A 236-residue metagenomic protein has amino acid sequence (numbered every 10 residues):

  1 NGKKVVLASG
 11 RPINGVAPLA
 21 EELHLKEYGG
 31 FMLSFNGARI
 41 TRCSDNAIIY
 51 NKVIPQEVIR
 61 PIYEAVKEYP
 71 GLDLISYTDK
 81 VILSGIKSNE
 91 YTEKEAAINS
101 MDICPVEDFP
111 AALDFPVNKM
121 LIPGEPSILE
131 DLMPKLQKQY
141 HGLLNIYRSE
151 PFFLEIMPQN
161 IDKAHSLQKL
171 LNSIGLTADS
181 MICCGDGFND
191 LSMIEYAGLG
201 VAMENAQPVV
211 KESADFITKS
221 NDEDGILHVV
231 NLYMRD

Functional and structural regions predicted by a protein language model:
N1-Y91: Active-site phosphate-binding/coordination module
G2-V6, Y28-G30, K119, D179-M181 (+1 more regions): Short active-site oxyanion
P12, N36, K80, F152 (+3 more regions): A generic "binding-loop/recognition-motif" signal
V16-A20, L132, L136, M193-I194 (+2 more regions): Hydrophobic packing residues within well-ordered alpha-helices of enzyme cores
L23-K26, Y50-N51, Y91-E95, K163-A164 (+2 more regions): Short, hinge-like loop/turn segments at secondary-structure boundaries
Y28, N36, Y140-G142, Y196-A197 (+1 more regions): Short, structured coil segments at secondary-structure junctions
P61, A65, Y69-C184, F188 (+1 more regions): Conserved acidic, metal-coordinating active-site core of Asp-based, Mg2+-dependent phosphoryl-transfer enzymes
E155-D236: Mg2+-dependent phosphoryl-transfer enzymes with acidic/Ser/Thr/Gly-rich catalytic loops
